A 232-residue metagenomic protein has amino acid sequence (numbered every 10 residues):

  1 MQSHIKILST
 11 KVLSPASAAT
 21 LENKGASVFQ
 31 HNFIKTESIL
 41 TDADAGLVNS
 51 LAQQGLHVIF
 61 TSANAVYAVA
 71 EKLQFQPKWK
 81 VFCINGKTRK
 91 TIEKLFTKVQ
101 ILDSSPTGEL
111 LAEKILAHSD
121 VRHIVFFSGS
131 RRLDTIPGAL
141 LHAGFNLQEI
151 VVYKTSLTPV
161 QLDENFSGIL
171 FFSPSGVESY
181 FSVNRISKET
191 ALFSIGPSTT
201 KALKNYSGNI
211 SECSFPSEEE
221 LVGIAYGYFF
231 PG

Functional and structural regions predicted by a protein language model:
M1-G232: Signature of uroporphyrinogen-III synthase
